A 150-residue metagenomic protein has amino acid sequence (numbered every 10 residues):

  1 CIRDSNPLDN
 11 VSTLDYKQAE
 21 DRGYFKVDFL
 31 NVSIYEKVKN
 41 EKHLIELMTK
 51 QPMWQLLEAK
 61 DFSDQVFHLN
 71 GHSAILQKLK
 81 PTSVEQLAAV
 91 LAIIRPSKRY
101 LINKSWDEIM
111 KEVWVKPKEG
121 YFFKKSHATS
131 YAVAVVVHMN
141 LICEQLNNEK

Functional and structural regions predicted by a protein language model:
R3-E149: Mg2+-dependent phosphoryl-transfer active-site scaffold
